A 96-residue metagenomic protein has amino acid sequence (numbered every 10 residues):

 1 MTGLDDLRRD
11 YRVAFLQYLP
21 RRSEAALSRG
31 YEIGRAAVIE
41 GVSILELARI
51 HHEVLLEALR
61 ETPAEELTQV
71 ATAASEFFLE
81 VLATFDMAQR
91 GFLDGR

Functional and structural regions predicted by a protein language model:
M1-G95: Non-catalytic regulatory/interaction regions at protein termini and inter-domain linkers
